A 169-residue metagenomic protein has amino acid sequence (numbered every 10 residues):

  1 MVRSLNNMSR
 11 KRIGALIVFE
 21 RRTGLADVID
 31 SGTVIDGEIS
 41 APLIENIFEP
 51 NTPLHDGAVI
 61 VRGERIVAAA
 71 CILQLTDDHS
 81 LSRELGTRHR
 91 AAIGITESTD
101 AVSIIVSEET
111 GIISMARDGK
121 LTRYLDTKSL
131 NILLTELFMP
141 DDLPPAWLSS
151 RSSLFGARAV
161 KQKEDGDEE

Functional and structural regions predicted by a protein language model:
M1-E169: Divalent-cation
